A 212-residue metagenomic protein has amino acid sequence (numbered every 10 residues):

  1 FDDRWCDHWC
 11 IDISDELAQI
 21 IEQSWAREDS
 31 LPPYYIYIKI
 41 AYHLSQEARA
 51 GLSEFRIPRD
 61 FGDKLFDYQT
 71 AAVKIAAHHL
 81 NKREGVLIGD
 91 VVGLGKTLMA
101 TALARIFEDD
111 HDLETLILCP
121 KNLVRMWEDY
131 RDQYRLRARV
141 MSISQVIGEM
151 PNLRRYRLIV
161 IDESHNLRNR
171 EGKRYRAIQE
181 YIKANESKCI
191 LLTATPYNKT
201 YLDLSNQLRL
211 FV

Functional and structural regions predicted by a protein language model:
D2-V91, L98-D112, G172-Y175: ATP-dependent helicase/translocase motor core
R49-D67, K74, K96-Y181, E186: SF2 helicase/translocase NTPase motor core, specifically the RecA-like lobe 1 inter-motif segment between Walker
R83, G95, M126, K199: Residues that form or flank phosphate/diphosphate-binding pockets in enzymes that use nucleotide phosphates
V86, I159, C189-I190: Hydrophobic positions in the central parallel beta-sheet of the AAA+
V91-V92, E163-L167, A194-P196: Conserved Walker B
V160-I161, Y201-L204: Conserved AAA+/SF3 P-loop NTPase catalytic/coupling segment centered on the Walker-B
E186-T200: Conserved helicase ATPase motor motifs in RecA-like P-loop NTPase domains
L204-V212: A short helix-turn-beta junction within AAA+ P-loop NTPase domains corresponding to the substrate/partner-engaging
